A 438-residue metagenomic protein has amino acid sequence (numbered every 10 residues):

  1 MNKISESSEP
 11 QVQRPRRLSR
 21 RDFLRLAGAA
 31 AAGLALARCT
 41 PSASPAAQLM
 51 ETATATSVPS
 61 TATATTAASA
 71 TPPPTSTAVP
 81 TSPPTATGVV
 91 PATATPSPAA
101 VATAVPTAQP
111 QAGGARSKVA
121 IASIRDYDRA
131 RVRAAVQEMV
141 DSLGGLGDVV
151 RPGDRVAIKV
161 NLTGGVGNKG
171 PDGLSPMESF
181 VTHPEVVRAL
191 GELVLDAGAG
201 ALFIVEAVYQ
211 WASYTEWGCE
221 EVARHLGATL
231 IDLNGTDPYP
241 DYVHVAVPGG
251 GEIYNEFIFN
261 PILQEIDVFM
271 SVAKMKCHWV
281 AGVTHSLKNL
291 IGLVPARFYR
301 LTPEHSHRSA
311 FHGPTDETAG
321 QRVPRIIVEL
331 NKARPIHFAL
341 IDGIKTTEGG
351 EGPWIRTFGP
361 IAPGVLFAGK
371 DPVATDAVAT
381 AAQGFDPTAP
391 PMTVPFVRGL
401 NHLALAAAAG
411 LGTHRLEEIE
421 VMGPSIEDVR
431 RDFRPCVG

Functional and structural regions predicted by a protein language model:
M1-L18, A30: Secretory targeting signals
N2, E6, L24-A27, G33 (+2 more regions): N-terminal and secondary-structure boundary signal
S8-Q11, L24, A53: Intrinsically disordered, low-complexity regions of eukaryotic proteins
R21: Residues within the helices of the helix-turn-helix
T40-G113: Ser/Thr-rich, Proline-interspersed low-complexity disordered segments
